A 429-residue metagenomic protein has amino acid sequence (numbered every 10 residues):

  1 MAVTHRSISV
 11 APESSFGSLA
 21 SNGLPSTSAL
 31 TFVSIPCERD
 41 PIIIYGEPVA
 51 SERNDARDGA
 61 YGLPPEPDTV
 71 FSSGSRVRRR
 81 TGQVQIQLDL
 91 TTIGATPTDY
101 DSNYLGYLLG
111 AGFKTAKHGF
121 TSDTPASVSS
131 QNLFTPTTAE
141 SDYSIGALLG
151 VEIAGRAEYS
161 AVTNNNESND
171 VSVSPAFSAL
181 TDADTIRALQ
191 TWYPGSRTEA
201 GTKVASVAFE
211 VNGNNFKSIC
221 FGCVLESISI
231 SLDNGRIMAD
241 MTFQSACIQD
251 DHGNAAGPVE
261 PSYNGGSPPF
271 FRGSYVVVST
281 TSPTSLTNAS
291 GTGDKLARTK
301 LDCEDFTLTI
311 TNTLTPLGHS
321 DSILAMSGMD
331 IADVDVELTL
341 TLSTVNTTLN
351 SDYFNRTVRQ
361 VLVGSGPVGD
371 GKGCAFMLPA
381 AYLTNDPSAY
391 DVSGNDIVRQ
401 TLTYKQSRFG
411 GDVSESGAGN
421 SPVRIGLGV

Functional and structural regions predicted by a protein language model:
M1-V429: Signature of extracytoplasmic/envelope-associated structural regions
